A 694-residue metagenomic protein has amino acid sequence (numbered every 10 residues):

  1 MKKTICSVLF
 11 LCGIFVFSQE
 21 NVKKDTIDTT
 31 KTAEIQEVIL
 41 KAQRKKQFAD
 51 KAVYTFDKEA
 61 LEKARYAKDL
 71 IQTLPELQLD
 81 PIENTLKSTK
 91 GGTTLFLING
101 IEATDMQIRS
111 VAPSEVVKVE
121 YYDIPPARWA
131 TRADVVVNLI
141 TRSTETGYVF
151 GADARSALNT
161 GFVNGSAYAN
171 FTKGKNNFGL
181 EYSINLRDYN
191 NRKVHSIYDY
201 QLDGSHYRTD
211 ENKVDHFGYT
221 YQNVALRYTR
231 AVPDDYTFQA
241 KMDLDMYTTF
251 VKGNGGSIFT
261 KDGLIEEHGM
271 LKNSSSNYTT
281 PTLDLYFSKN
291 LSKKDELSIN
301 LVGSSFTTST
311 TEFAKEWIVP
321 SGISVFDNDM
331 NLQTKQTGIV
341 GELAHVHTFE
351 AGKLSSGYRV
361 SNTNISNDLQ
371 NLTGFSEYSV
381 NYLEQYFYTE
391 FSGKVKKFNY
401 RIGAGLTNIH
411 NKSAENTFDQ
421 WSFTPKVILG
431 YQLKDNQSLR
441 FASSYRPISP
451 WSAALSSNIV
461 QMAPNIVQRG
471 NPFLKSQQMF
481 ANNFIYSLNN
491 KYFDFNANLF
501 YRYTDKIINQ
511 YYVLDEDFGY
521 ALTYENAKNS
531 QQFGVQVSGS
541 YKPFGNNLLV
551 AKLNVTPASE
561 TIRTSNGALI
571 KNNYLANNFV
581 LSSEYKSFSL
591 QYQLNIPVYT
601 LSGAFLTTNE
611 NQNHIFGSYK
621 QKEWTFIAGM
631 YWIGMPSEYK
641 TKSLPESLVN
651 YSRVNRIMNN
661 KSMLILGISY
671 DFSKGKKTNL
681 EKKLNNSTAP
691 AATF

Functional and structural regions predicted by a protein language model:
E20-A60, P81-I82, Y122-D123: Short, acidic, small-residue-rich periplasmic hinge/interaction motif at the N-terminus of Gram-negative outer-membrane
K23, R187-Q336, I448, N458-M462 (+3 more regions): Flexible loop and strand-edge segments within Gram-negative outer membrane beta-barrel domains
E37, A67-L70, L86, M106 (+3 more regions): N-terminal periplasmic accessory domains that precede and gate Gram-negative outer-membrane beta-barrel machines
T73, I101-P126: Short acidic/polar hinge/loop motifs at secondary-structure boundaries that mediate gating or recognition
A133-D134, L139-D153, K252-G256, F313 (+6 more regions): Surface-exposed extracellular loop regions of Gram-negative outer-membrane beta-barrel proteins
G338-V340, V380, Y386-Y388, K475 (+2 more regions): Outer membrane beta-barrel strand-and-loop segments of large Gram-negative receptors, especially TonB-dependent
H410, D435-F480, Y501-G519, M635-V649: Surface-exposed extracellular loop regions of Gram-negative outer-membrane beta-barrel proteins, predominantly
P447-N496, Y503, L522-G534, K542 (+1 more regions): Outer-membrane beta-barrel signature, preferentially recognizing the C-terminal barrel domain of Gram-negative
